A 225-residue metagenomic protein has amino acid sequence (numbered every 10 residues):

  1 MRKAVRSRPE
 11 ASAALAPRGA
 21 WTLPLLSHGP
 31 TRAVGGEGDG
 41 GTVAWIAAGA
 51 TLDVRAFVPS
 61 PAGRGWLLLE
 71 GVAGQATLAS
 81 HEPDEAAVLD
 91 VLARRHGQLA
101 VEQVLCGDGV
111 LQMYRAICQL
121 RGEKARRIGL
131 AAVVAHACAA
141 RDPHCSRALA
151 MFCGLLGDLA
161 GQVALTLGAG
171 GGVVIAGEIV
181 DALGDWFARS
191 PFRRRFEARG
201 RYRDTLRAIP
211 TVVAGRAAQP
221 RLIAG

Functional and structural regions predicted by a protein language model:
M1-A100, V104, L111: Phosphate-binding/catalytic loop of phosphoryl-transfer enzymes
V34-G36, A56, P61, A87-G225: ATP-binding/phosphotransfer module of carbohydrate and carboxylate kinases, centering on a glycine-rich
